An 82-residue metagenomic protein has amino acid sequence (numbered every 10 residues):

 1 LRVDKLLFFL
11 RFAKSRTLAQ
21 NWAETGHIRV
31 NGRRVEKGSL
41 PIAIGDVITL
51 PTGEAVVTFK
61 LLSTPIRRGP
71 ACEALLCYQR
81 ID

Functional and structural regions predicted by a protein language model:
L1-F9, R16-N21, R29-D82: Strongly charged
G26: Glycine-centered, phosphate/nucleic-acid-interacting loop/turn motifs that mediate DNA/RNA or nucleotide
